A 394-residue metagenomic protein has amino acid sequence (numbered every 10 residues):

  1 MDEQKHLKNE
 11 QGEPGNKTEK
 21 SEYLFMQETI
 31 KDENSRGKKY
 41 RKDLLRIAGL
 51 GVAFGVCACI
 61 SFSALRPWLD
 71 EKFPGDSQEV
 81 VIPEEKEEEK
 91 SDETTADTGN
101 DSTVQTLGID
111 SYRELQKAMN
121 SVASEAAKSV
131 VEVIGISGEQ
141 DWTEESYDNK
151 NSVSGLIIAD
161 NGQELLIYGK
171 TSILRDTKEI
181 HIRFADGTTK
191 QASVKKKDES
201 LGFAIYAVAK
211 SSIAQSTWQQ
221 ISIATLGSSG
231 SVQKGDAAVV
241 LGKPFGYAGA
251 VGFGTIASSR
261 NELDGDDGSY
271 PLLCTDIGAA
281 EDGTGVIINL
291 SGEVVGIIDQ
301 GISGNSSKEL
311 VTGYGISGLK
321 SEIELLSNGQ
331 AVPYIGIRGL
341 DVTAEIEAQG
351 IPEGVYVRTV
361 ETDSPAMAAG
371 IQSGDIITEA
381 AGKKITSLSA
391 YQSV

Functional and structural regions predicted by a protein language model:
M1-W142, E179, A214, V294: N-terminal targeting leaders that route proteins to membranes or the secretory/organellar pathways
S61, A279-I298: Catalytic nucleophile loop of clan PA
P67-D76, D160-G202, K210-S211: Catalytic-histidine neighborhood of serine endopeptidases, predominantly the chymotrypsin-like S1/PA family
R113-S121, S137-E164, T189-Q191, I223-T225 (+3 more regions): A conserved glycine-rich beta-strand in the N-terminal activation segment of trypsin-fold
W142-D148, K197-L201, S212-T217, S259-C274 (+2 more regions): Gly/Ser-enriched beta-turn/beta-hairpin loop segments
Y147, L325-V394: PDZ/PDZ-like groove recognition
S228-G268, G304-S306, L325-L326: Flexible, gly/ser-rich surface segments that form the specificity/activation loops bordering the active-site cleft
L290, V294-G350: C-terminal cap/linker of serine protease catalytic domains
